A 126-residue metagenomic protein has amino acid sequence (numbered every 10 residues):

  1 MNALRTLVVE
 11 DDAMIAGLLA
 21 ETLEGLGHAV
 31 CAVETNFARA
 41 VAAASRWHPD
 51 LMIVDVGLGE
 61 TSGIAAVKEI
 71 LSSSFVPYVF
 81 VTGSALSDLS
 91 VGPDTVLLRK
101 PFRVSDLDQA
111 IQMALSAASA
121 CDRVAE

Functional and structural regions predicted by a protein language model:
D12-A32: Two-component/phosphorelay signaling modules centered on CheY-like receiver
V33-L51: Acidic, metal-coordinating helix/loop segments flanking the phosphotransfer/catalytic sites of two-component signaling
N36, S62-A65: Acidic catalytic/metal-coordinating carboxylates
D55: Active-site residues of response regulator receiver
G59: The feature encodes the CheY-like receiver
I64-V76: Short amphipathic alpha-helix used as the core "switch/output" element in two-component signaling
V81-T82: Hydrophobic/aromatic residues positioned on beta-strands within the core alpha/beta folds
F102-V124: C-terminal output helix
